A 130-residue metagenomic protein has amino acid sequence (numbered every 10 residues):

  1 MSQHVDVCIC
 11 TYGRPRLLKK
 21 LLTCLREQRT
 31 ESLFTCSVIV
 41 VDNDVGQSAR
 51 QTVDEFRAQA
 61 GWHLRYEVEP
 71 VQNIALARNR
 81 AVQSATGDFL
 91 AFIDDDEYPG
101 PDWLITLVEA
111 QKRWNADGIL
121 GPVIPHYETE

Functional and structural regions predicted by a protein language model:
M1-E27, L33-F34: N-proximal low-complexity "stem/linker" segments adjacent to membrane-targeting elements
R14-L17, V45, I74: Donor nucleotide-sugar binding loop of glycosyltransferases
L22-T23, R50, G87, P101-K112: Short alpha-helix within the catalytic core of nucleotide-sugar-dependent glycosyltransferases
T23-V68: Acidic donor-binding segment of Leloir-type glycosyltransferases
E69-A85: Glycine-rich, basic loop-to-helix element that forms the pyrophosphate-binding segment of sugar-nucleotide handling
L90: Short aromatic/hydrophobic "clamp" motif used to bind/position activated sugar donors
D94-Y98: The conserved acidic donor/metal-binding loop of glycosyltransferases
D102-E130: Conserved donor NDP-sugar-binding/catalytic core segment of glycosyltransferases
